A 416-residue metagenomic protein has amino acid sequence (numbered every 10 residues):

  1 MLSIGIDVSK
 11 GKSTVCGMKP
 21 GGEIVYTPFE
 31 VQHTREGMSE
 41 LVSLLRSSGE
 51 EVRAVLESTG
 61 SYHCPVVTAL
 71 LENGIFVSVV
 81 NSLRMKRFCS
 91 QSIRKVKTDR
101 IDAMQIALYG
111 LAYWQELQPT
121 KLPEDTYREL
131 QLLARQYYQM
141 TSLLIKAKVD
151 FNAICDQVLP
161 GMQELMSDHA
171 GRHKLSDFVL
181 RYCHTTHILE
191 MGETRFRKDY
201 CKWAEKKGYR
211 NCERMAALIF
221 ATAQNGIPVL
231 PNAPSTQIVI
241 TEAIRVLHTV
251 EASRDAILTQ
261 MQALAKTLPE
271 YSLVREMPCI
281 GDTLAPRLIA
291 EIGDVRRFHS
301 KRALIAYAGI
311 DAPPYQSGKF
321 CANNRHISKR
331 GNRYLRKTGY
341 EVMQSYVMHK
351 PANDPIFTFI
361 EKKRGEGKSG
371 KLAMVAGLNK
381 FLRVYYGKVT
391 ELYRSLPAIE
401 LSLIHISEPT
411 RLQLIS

Functional and structural regions predicted by a protein language model:
M1-L403, S407, R411: A detector of single, family-specific signature residues that are central to catalytic or substrate-handling motifs
L414: Cationic, low-complexity basic patches in intrinsically disordered or flexible, solvent-exposed regions
